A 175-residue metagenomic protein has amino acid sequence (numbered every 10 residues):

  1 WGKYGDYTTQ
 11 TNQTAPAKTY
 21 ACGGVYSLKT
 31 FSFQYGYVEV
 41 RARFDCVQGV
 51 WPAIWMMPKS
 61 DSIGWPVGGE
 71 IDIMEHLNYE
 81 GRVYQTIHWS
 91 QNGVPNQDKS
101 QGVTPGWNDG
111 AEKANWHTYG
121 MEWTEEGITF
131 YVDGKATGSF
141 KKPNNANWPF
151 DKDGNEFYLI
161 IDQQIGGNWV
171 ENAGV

Functional and structural regions predicted by a protein language model:
W1-V175: GH16 jelly-roll
